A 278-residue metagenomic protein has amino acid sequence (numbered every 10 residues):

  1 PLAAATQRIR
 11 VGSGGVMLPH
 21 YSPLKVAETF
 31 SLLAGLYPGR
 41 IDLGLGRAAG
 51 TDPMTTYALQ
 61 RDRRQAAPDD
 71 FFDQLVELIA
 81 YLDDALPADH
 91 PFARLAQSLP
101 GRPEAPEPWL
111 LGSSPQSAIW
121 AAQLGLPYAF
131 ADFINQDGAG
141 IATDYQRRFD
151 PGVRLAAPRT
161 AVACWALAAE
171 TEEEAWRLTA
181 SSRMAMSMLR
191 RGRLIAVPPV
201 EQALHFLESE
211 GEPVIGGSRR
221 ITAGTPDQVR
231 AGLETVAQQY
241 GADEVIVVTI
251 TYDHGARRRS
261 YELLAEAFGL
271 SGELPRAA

Functional and structural regions predicted by a protein language model:
P1-V16, D70, A265-G272: Alpha-helix-loop-beta-strand connector modules within alpha/beta enzyme cores
L2, L33, A121, A175 (+2 more regions): Conserved, mostly hydrophobic/aromatic
T6-R8, Y37, A122-A129, R183 (+1 more regions): Glycine-enriched alpha-helix->loop->beta-strand junction motifs that scaffold or abut catalytic
V11-G14, I41-L45, E107-L111, L126-A131 (+2 more regions): Hydrophobic faces of well-ordered beta-strands that scaffold small-molecule active sites in alpha/beta enzyme cores
S13-H20, T222-A223: The substrate-binding groove and active-site-proximal loops of carbohydrate-active enzymes, especially glycoside
P19-A85: Flexible, glycine-rich active-site loops centered on histidine and acidic residues that chelate a metal or position
R64-Q97, D137-A242, G272-A278: An alpha-helical appendage that flanks or caps ligand/catalytic pockets
S114-I134: A conserved active-site cap/scaffold subdomain adjacent to cofactor or substrate pockets
